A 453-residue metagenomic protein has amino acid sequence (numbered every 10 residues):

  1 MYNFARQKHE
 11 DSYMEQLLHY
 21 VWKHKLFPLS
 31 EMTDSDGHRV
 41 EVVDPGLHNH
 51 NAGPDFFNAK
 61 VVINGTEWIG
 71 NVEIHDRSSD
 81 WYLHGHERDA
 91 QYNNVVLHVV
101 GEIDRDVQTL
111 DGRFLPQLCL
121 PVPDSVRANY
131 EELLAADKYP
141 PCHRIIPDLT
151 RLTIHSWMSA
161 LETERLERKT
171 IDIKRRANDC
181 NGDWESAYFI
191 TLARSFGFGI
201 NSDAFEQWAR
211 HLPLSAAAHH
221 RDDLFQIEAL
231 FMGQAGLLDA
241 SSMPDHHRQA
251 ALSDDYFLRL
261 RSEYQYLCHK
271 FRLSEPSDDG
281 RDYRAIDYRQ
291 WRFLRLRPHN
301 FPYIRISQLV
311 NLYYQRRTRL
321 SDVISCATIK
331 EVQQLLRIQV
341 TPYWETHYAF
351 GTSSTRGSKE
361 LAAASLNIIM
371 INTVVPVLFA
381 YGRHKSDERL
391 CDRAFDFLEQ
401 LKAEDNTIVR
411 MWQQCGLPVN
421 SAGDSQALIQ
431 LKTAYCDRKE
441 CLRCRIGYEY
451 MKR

Functional and structural regions predicted by a protein language model:
A5-E41: Short Lys/Arg-enriched alpha/beta "domain-start" segment
K60-N71: Active-site beta-strand-loop-beta-strand hairpin of nuclease catalytic cores that positions key catalytic residues
I69-R77, H98-V100, C119: Active-site ExK catalytic segment of metal-dependent nucleases
R77-V99: Mg2+/Mn2+-dependent nuclease catalytic core
N93-V95, V99-W157: Compact, glycine/acidic-enriched structural inserts
E162-A427: Hydrophobic, aromatic-lined core segments that form the binding pocket/scaffold for planar heteroaromatic ligands
Q414-R453: Acidic, carboxylate-rich catalytic segments that either coordinate divalent cations
